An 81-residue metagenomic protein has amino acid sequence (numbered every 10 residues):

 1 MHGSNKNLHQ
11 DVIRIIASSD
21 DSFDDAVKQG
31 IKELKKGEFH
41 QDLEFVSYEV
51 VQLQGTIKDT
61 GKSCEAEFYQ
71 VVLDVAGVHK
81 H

Functional and structural regions predicted by a protein language model:
N5, H40, G61-E65: Generic marker of residues within folded, mature protein domains
K6-E49, L53: Short, well-ordered alpha-helical segments
V46-H81: A cross-kingdom feature marking charged/low-complexity
